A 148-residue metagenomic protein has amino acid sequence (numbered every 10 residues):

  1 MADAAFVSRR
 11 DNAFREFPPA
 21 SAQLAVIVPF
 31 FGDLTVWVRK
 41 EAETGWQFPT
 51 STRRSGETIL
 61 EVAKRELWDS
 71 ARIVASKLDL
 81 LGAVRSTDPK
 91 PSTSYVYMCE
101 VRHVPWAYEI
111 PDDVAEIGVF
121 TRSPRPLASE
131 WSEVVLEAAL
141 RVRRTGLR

Functional and structural regions predicted by a protein language model:
M1-V26: Acidic, metal-coordinating catalytic segment for phosphate/diphosphate chemistry, firing primarily on the Nudix
Q23, T93-Y95, D113: Residues that flank catalytic or metal-binding motifs in active/ligand-binding sites
L24-V26, T35, V114: Short glycine-rich loop/turn motifs
P29-G32, C99-V101: Active-site beta-strand termini and strand-to-loop segments that position acidic
F30-S70: Conserved Nudix-box catalytic region and its N-terminal flanking loop in Nudix hydrolases and closely related
I73-A83: A short coil-to-beta-strand element that immediately follows conserved catalytic motifs
V84-A107, G118-F120, V135-A139: Active-site-adjacent beta-strand/loop module that shapes the phosphate/pyrophosphate-binding cleft
P111-R148: Nudix hydrolase/Nudix homology domain
